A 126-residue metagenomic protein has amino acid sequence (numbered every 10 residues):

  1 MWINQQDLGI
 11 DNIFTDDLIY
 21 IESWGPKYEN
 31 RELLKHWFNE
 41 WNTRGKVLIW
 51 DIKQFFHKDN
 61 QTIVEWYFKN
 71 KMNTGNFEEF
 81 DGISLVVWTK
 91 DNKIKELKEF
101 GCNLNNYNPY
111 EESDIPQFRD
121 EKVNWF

Functional and structural regions predicted by a protein language model:
M1-N12, D16, Q117-F126: Short, low-complexity N-terminal intrinsically disordered segments enriched in polar/charged residues
D7-N60: A solvent-exposed, acidic/Ser-Thr-rich amphipathic alpha-helical stretch
T43-R44, K69-E79: Short, cysteine-centered beta-strand-loop-beta hairpins and adjacent loop/turn segments enriched in charged/polar
L48-D51, E65, E78-S84: Short, surface-exposed coil-to-beta transition loops
D59-F68: A short hydrophobic beta-strand element
F77-N108: A contiguous, mid-protein "functional segment" used to position or interact with cofactors/ions or partner subunits
K98-F126: Low-complexity, intrinsically disordered terminal/linker segments enriched in charged and Gly/Pro repeats
